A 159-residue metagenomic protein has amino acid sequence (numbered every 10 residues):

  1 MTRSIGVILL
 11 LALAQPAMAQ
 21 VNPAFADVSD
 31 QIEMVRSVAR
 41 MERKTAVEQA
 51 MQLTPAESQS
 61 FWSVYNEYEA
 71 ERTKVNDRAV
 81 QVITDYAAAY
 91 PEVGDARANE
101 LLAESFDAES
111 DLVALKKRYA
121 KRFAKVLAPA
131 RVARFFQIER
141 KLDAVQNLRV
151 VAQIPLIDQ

Functional and structural regions predicted by a protein language model:
M1-V7: Bacterial N-terminal signal peptides that target proteins for export
I5, K44-T45: Short hydrophobic "helix-edge" motifs at membrane interfaces and signal-peptide entry regions
A14-P16: N-terminal signal peptide c-region/cleavage motif recognized by signal peptidases
M18, E69-R72, D143-Q146: A short hydrophobic/aromatic micro-motif that marks alpha-helical segments and, especially, helix-coil
A24-F25, Q31-M34, V38-M41, V113-Q159: Amphipathic, charged alpha-helical segments and their helix-to-coil junctions in extracytoplasmic/peripheral assemblies
F25, I32-E33, A46-V126: Amphipathic alpha-helical segments
